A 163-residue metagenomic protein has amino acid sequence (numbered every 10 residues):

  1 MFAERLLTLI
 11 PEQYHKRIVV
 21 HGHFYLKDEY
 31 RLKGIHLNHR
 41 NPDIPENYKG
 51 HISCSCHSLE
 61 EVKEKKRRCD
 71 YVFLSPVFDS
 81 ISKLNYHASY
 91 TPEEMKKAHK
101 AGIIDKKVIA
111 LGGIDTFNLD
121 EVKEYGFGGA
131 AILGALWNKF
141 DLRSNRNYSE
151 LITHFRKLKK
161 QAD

Functional and structural regions predicted by a protein language model:
M1-Y48: N-terminal active-site wall of soluble small-molecule enzyme domains
A3-R5, Y86-K96: Charged helix-capping and loop-helix junction motifs
I10-K16, A101-K107, Q161-D163: A structural motif corresponding to the C-terminal end of an alpha-helix and its immediate exit/capping segment
R17-F24, L37-H39, C54-K63, V77 (+1 more regions): Glycine-rich beta-to-alpha transition loops that act as phosphate-gripper elements at the mouths of alpha/beta enzyme
K27, K65, V72, A98 (+2 more regions): Conserved, mostly hydrophobic/aromatic
Y30, R67-R68, Y125-G126: Structural motif
I35-E46, F73-Y86, L119-L158: Glycine-rich phosphate-binding active-site loops on the catalytic face of alpha/beta enzymes
K97-K100, G113: Catalytic-face loop-and-helix region of soluble metabolic enzyme cores
